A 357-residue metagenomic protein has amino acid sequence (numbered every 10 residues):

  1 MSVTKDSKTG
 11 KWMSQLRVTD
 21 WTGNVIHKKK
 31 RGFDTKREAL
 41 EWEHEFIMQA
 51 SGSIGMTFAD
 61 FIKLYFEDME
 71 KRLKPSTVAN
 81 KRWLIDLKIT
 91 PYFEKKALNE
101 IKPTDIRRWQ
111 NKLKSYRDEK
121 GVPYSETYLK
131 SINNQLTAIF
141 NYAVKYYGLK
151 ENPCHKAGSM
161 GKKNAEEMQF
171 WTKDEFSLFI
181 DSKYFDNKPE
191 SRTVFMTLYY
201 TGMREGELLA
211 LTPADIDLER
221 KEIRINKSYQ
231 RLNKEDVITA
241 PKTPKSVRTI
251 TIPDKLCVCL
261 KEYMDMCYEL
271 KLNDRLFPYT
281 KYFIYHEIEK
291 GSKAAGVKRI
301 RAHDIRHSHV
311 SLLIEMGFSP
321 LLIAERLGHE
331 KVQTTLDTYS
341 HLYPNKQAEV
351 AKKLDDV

Functional and structural regions predicted by a protein language model:
M1-D6: Short amphipathic beta-strand and strand-loop transition segments with alternating hydrophobic
S7-R107, D265-C267, L272: N-terminal DNA-binding module of tyrosine recombinases/phage integrases
I47, L178-S182, K234-A240, D337 (+1 more regions): DNA/chromatin major-groove-contacting recognition/catalytic segments
E67-P153, A165, D186-P189, P278-Y282 (+1 more regions): N-terminal core-binding DNA-recognition domain of tyrosine site-specific recombinases/integrases
V122, D181-S191, T201, I250 (+5 more regions): Short, basic (Lys/Arg/His-rich) helix/loop patches that form interaction surfaces in the mid-to-C-terminal regions
V122-E126, K130, K145, L149-L211 (+3 more regions): Basic, Lys/Arg- and aromatic-enriched nucleic-acid-binding interface segment
H155-K156, R220-I225, R301, L312 (+2 more regions): Short functional hotspots where side chains directly engage DNA or cofactors
T201, A210-E262: Conserved tyrosine-mediated DNA breakage-rejoining catalytic core shared by Y-recombinases
